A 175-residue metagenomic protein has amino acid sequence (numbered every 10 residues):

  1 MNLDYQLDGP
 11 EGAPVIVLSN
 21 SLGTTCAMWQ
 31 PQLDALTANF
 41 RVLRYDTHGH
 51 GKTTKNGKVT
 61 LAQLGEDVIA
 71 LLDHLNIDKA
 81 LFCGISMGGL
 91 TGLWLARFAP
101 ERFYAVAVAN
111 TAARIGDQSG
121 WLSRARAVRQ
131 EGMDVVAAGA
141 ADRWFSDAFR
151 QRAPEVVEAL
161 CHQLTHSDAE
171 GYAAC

Functional and structural regions predicted by a protein language model:
M1-V17, A38-F40, D78: Alpha/beta-hydrolase fold catalytic core
I16-S21, R44: Structural cue for short, hydrophobic secondary-structure segments
S21-T24, S86: Active-site glycine-rich loops that stabilize anionic/oxyanionic intermediates across multiple enzyme folds
A27-A35, L43-C83: Active-site loop/oxyanion-hole signature of alpha/beta-hydrolase fold enzymes
L90-A137: Flexible "cap/lid" loop of the alpha/beta hydrolase fold
G116-S119, Q130-C175: Conserved alpha/beta-hydrolase catalytic His-Asp/Glu region
